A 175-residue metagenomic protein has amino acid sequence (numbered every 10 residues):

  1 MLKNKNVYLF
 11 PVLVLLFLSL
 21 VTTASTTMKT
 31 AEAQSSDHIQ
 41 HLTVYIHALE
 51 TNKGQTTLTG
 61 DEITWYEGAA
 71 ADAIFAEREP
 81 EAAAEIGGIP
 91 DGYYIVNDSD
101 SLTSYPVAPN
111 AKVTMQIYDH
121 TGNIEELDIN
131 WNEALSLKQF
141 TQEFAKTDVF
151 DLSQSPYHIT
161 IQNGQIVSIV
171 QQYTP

Functional and structural regions predicted by a protein language model:
L2-T27: Sec-dependent N-terminal signal peptides of Gram-positive bacterial secreted proteins and lipoproteins
M28-P175: Solvent-exposed hydroxyl-ligand-binding patches built from regularly spaced Ser/Thr and small hydrophobics
